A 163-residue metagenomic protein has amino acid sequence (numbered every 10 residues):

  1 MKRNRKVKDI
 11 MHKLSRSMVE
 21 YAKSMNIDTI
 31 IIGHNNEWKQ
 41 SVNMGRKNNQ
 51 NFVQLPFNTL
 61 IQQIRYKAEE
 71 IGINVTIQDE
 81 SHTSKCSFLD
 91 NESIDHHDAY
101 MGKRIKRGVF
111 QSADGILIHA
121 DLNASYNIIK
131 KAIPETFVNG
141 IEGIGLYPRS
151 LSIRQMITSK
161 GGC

Functional and structural regions predicted by a protein language model:
M1-I61, V138-C163: Substrate-contacting helices/loops that form the catalytic groove of nucleic-acid and nucleotide-polymer processing
N49-C163: Positively charged, low-complexity nucleic-acid-binding target-recognition regions
